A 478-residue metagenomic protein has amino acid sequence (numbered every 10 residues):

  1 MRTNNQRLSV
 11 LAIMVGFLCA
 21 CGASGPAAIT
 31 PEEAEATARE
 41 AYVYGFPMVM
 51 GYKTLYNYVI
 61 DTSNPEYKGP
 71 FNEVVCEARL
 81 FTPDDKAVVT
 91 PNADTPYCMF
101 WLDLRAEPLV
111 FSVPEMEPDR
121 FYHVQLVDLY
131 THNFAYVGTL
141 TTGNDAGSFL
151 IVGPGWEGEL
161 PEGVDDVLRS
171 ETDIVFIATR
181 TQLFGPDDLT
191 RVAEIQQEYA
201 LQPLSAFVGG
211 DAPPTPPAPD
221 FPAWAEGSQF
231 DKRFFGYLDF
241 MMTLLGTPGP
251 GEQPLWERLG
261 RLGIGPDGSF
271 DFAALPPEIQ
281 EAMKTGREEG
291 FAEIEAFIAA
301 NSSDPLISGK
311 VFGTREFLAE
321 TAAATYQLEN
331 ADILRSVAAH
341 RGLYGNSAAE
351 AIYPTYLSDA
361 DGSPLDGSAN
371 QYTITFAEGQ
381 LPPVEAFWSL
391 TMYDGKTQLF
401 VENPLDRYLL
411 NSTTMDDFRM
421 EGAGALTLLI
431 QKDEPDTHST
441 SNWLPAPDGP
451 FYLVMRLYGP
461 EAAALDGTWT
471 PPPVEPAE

Functional and structural regions predicted by a protein language model:
M1-R2, G69: Intrinsic disorder/low-complexity signature
R2-V10: Bacterial N-terminal signal peptides that target proteins for export
F17-A20: C-terminal motif of bacterial Sec signal peptides marking the signal peptidase cleavage site
S24-E478: A compositional/structural signature for long, glycine/proline-rich flexible linkers and loops on extracytoplasmic
